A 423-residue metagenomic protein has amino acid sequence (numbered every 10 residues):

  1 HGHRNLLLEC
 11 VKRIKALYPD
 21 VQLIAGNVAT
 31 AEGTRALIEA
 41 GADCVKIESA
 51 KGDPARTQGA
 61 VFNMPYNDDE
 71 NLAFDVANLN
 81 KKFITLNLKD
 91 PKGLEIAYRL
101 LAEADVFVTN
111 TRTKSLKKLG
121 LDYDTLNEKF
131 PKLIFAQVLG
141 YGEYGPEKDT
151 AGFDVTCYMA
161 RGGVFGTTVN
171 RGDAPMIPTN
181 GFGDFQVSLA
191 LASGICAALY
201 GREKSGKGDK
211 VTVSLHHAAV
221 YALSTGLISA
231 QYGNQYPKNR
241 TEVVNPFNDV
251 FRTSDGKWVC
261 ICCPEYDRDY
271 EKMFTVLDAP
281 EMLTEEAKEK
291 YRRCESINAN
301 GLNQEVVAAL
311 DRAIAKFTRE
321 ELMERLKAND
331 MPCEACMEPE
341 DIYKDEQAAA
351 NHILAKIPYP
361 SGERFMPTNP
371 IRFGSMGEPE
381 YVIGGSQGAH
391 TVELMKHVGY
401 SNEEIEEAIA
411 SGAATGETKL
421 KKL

Functional and structural regions predicted by a protein language model:
H1-V45: Alpha/beta enzyme core
C44-E48, G206, E404: Short beta-strand "acidic-cap" motif of Rossmann-like dinucleotide-binding folds
K46-F83: Glycine-rich phosphate-binding loop and adjoining beta1-alpha1-beta2 segment of Rossmann-like nucleotide-binding folds
D68-E128, A315: A structured beta-alpha segment of the ubiquitous adenosine-cofactor-binding alpha/beta core
F83, E103, S115-P264, K272-T275: Active-site-adjacent "lid/gating" segments in soluble enzymes
F247-N329, C333: Aromatic-enriched alpha-helical interface/lid elements that frame and gate functional surfaces
A328-E380: A glycine-rich dinucleotide-binding beta-alpha-beta segment and adjacent secondary-structure elements that constitute
Y359-E407: Flexible, small-/acidic-enriched active-site or ligand-binding loops
